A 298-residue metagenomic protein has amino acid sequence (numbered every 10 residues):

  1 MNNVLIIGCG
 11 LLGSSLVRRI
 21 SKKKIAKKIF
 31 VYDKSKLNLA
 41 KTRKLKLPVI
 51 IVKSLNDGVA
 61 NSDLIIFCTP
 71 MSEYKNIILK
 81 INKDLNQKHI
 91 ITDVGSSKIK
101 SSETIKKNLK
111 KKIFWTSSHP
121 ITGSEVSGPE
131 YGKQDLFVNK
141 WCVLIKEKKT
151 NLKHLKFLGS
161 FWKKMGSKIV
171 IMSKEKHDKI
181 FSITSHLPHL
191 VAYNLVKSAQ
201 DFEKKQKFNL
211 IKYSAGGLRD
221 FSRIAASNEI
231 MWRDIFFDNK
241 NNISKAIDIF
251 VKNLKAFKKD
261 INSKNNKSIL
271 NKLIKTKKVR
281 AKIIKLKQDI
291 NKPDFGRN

Functional and structural regions predicted by a protein language model:
M1-A60: NAD(P)+-binding Rossmann beta1-loop-alpha1 motif at the extreme N-terminus of oxidoreductases
N3, K28, F114, W141 (+1 more regions): Residues at the starts of beta-strands that form the adenosine-phosphate
V49, D63, P188: Conserved acidic residues
N56-L85, H89-I90: Rossmann-like NAD(P)-binding element
C68-P70, G95, K146: Glycine-rich, N-terminal phosphate-binding loop of Rossmann-like dinucleotide-binding domains
I77-E130: Rossmann-like NAD(P)(H) cofactor-binding subdomain of soluble oxidoreductases
Q134-D220: Internal alpha-helical scaffold of NAD(P)-dependent oxidoreductase catalytic cores
K207-K275: Interdomain hinge/lid region at the active-site interface of Rossmann-like NAD(P)-dependent oxidoreductases
